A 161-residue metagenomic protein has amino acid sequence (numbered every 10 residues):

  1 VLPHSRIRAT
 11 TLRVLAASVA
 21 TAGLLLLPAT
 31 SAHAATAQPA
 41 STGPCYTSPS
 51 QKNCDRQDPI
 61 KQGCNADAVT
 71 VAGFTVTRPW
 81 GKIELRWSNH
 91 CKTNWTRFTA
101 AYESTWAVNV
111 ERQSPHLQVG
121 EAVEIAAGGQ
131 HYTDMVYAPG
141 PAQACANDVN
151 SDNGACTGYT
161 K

Functional and structural regions predicted by a protein language model:
V1-Q57: N-terminal prepro-regions of secreted/extracellular proteins
A35-K161: Post-signal peptide N-terminal regions of Sec-secreted extracellular proteins
